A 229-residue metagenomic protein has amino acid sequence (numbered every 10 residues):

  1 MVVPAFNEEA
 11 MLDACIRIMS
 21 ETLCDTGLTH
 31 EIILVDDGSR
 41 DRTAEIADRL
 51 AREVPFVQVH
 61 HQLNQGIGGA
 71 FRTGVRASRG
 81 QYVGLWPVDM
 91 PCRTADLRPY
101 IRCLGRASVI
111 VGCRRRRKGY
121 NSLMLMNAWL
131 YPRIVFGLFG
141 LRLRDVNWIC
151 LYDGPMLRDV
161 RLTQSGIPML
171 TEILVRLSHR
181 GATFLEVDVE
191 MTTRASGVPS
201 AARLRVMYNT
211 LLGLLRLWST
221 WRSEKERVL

Functional and structural regions predicted by a protein language model:
V2-P4, I16, I33-L34, H60: Short hydrophobic beta-strand elements that form part of the catalytic alpha/beta core underpinning NDP-sugar/donor
E8-L23: Short, well-formed alpha-helical segments that are part of the catalytic scaffolds of diverse glycosyltransferases
A10-A14, D41-L50: Acidic helix N-cap motif at the loop->helix transition within catalytic regions of sugar-transfer enzymes
H30-I33, A44-A77: Conserved donor nucleotide-binding strand/loop of the catalytic core
D36-A44, M90: A conserved acidic beta->alpha catalytic loop
Q62-A77, Y82, P91-I167, R194-L204 (+2 more regions): Acceptor/aglycone-binding surface of glycosyltransferases and processive sugar-polymer synthases
L141, T163-S165, L174-T192: Catalytic donor-sugar/metal-binding loop of nucleotide-sugar-dependent glycosyltransferases
